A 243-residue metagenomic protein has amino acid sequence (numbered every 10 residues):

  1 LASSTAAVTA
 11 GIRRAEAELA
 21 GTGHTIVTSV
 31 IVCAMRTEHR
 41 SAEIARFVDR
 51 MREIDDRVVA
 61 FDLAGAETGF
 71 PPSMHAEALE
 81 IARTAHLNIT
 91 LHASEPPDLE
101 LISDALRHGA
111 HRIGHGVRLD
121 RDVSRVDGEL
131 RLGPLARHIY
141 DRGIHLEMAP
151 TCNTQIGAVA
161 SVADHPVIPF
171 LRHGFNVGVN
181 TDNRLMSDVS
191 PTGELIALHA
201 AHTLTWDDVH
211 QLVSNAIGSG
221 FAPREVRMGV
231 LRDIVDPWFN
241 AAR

Functional and structural regions predicted by a protein language model:
T5-S29, A42-A60, T68-H111, D127-I144 (+2 more regions): Histidine/acidic residue-rich metal-binding segments in metalloenzymes
I31-T37, A64-T68, H92-D98, G116-R118 (+2 more regions): Active-site beta-loop-alpha junctions enriched in small/polar residues
H92-P96, P150, F170, F175-S190: Short acidic/histidine-rich active-site segments
H111-G116, I144-M148, V179-T181: Non-cysteine beta-strand/loop elements that form the S-adenosyl-L-methionine
R112-S124, L185, P223: Glycine-rich phosphate-binding active-site loops on the catalytic face of alpha/beta enzymes
V123-S124, P150-I156, G178-N180, E194-A201: Short beta-alpha connecting loops at secondary-structure transitions that line or flank enzyme active sites
G157, S187-S190, G220-F221: Short active-site-adjacent structural elements
T203-R243: Mid-to-C-terminal alpha-helical segments outside catalytic/metal-binding sites
